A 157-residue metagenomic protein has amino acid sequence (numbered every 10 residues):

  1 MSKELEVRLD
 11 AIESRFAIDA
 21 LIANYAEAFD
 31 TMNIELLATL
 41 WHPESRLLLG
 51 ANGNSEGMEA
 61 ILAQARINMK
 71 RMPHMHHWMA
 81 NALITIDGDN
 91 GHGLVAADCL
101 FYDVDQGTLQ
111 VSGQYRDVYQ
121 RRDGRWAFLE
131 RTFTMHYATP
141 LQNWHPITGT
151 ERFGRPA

Functional and structural regions predicted by a protein language model:
M1-E27, T31, E35, T39 (+1 more regions): Short, low-complexity N-terminal intrinsically disordered segments enriched in polar/charged residues
K3-E4, H77, M135, E151-A157: C-terminal-biased regions
I34-V104: A solvent-exposed, acidic/Ser-Thr-rich amphipathic alpha-helical stretch
H77-M79, Q110-Y115: Short, surface-exposed coil-to-beta transition loops
I86, W144-A157: Flexible low-complexity loop/turn motifs enriched in small/helix-breaking residues
H92, S112-P146: Short beta-strand edge/turn micro-motifs at domain boundaries
D105-G107, R125: Intrinsically disordered, low-complexity acidic regions enriched in Pro/Ser/Thr
